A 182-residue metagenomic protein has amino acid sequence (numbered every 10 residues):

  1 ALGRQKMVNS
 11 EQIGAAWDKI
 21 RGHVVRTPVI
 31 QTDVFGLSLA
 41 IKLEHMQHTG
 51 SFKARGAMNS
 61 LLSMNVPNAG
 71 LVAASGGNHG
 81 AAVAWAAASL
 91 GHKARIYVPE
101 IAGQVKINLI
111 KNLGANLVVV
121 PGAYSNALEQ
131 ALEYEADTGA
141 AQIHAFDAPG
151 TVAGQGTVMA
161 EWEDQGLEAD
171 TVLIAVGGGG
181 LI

Functional and structural regions predicted by a protein language model:
L2-I182: PLP-dependent amino-acid enzyme catalytic core
